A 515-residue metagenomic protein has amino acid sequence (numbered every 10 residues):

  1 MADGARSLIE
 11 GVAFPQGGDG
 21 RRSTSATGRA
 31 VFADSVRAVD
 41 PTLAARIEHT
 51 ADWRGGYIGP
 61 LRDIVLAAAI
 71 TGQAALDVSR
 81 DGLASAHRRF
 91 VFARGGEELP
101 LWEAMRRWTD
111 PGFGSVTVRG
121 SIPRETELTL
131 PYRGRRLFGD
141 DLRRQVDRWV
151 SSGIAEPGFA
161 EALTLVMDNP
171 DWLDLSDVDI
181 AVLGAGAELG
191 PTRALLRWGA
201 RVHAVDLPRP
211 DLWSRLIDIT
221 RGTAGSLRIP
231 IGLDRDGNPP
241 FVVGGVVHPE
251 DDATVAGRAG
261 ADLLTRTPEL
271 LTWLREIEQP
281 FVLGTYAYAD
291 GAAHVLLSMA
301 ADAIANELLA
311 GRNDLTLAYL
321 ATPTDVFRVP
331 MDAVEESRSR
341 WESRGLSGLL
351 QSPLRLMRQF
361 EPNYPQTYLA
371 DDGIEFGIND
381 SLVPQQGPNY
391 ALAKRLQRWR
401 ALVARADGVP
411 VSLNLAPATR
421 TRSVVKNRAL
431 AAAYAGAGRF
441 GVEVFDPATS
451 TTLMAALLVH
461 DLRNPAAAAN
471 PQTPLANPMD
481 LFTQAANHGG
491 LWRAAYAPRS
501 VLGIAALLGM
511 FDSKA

Functional and structural regions predicted by a protein language model:
M1-A2, W213-L271: Extended charged low-complexity segments that act as oligomerization/scaffolding linkers
M1-A68: Non-catalytic protein-protein interaction scaffold segments in large eukaryotic complex-forming proteins
A45-G158: Low-complexity, highly charged intrinsically disordered N-terminal segments that act as targeting/localization
P157-S176: A short, basic/flexible loop-to-alpha-helix module at the beginning of a structural domain
T192, L196: Gly/Ala-rich phosphate-binding loop of Rossmann-like dinucleotide-binding domains, activating on the conserved
A204-R209: Conserved acidic E/D residue at the C-terminus of a beta-strand in Rossmann-like folds
A253-V326: Extended alpha-helical scaffolding regions
A318-A515: Long, contiguous domain-sized segments
